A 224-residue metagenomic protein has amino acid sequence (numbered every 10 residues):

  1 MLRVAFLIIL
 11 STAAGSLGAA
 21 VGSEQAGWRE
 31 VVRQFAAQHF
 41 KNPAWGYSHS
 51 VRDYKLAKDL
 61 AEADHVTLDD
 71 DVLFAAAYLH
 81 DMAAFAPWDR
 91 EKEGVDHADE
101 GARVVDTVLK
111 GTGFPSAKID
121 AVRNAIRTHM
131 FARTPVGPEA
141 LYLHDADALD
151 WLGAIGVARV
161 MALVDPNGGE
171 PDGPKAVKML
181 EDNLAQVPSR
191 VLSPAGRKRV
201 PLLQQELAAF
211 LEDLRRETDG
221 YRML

Functional and structural regions predicted by a protein language model:
V4-S16: Bacterial N-terminal signal peptides
G18-G22: Boundary at the C-terminal end of the N-terminal hydrophobic targeting segment
Q25-R33, S50: Onset of an N-terminal alpha helix
V31-K41: Generic N-terminal amphipathic, Lys/Arg-enriched alpha-helix
H39-V51, K55-V66, L79, F131-L224: Divalent metal-dependent phosphate-bond-processing catalytic cores, especially two-metal-ion Mg2+/Mn2+ enzymes that act
D53, D96-K110: An active-site-proximal "capping" alpha-helix that borders the catalytic cofactor pocket
D70-E93, H97, G101, A121-A132: His-Asp-centered metal-binding catalytic motifs of divalent-metal-dependent phosphohydrolases/nucleases
T112-S116: Inter-helical turn/loop segments and adjacent helix faces that build the functional surface of alpha-helical bundle
